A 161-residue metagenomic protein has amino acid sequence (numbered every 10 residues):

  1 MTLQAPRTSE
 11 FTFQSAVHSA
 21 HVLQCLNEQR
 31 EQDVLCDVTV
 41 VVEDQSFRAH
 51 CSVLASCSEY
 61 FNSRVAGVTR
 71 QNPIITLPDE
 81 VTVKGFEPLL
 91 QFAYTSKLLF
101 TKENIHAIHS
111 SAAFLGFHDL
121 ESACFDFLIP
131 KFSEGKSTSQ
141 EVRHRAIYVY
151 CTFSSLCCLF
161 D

Functional and structural regions predicted by a protein language model:
T2-P6, F13, P130-D161: Long, low-complexity intrinsically disordered regions in metazoan regulatory proteins
L3, V17-A123, I129-S133: Canonical BTB/POZ domain core
